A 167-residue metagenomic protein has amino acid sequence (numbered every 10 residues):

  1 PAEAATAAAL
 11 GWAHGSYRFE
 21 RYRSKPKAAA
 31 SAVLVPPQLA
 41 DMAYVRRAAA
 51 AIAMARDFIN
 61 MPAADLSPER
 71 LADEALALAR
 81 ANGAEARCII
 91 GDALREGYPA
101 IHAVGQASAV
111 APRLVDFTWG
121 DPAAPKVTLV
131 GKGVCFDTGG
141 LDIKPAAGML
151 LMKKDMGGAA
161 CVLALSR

Functional and structural regions predicted by a protein language model:
P1-C135: N-terminal hydrophobic/helix-forming segments and targeting peptides
A75, K126-L129, D142-R167: Alpha-helical metal-binding/catalytic segments enriched in His/Glu/Asp
V134-D142: Short acidic, Gly/Ser-rich segments with clustered Asp/Glu that frequently serve as metal-coordination loops in enzyme
